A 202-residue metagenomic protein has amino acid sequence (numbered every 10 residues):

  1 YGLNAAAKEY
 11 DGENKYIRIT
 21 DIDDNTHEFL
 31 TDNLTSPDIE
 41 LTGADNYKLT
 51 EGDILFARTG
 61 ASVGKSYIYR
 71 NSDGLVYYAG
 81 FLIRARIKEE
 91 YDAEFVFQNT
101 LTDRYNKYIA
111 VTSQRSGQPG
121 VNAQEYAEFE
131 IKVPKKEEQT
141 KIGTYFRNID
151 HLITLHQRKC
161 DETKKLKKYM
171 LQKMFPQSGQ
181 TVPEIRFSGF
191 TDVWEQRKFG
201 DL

Functional and structural regions predicted by a protein language model:
Y1-A6, D21-E51, G200-L202: Sequence-specific dsDNA recognition surfaces
Y1-L3, E128, R186-L202: Non-catalytic DNA-recognition/assembly elements of restriction-modification systems
N4, D23-T35, I54-A57, A61-A79 (+2 more regions): Short, ligand-facing micro-motifs at secondary-structure edges
A5, S116-Q118, A127-P134, L152 (+2 more regions): Short, recurring structural edge motifs at helix starts
A7-G12, V76-F81, Q114-T140: A short glycine-rich beta-alpha junction/loop motif
T20, T140-L152, R158, E195 (+1 more regions): Extracellular/lumenal glycan-associated surfaces
A93-P134, F175: Secondary-structure capping and domain/repeat boundary segments
R158-E195: Short amphipathic coiled-coil heptad-repeat segments
